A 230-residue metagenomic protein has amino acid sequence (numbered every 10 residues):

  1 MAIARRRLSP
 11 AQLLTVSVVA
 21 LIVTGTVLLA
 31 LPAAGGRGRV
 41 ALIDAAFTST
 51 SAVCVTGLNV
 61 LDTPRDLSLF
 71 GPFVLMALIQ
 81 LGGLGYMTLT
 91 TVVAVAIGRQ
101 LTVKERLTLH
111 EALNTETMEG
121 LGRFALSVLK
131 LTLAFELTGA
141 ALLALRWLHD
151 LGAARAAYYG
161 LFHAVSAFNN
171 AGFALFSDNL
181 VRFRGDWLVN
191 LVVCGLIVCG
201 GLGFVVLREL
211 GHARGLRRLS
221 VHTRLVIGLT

Functional and structural regions predicted by a protein language model:
M1-T230: Membrane-proximal intracellular helices of multi-pass ion channels
